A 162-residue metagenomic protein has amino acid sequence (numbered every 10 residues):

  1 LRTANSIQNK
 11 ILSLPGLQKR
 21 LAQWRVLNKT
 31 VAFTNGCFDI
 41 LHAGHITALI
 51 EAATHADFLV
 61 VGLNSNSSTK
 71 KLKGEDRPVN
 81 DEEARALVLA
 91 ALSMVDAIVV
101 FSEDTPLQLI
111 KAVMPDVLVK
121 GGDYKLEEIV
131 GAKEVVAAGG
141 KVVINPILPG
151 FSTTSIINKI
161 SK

Functional and structural regions predicted by a protein language model:
L1-K162: Nucleotidyltransferase catalytic core that binds NTPs
